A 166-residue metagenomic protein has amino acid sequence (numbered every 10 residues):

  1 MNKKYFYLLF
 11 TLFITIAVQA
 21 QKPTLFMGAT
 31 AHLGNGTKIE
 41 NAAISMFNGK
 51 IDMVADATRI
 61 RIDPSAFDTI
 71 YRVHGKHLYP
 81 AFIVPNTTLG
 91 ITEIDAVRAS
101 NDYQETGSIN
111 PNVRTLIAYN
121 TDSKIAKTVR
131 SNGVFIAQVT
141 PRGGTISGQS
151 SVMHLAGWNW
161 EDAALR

Functional and structural regions predicted by a protein language model:
M1-P23: Bacterial Sec-dependent N-terminal signal peptides
K22-K38: Short N-terminal segments immediately surrounding and downstream of signal-peptide cleavage
T24-F26, D63-L116, S131: Replace "His-x-His-based motif
N35-Y79: Histidine-rich, glycine-flanked metal-binding segment
T37, D56-A57, F82, T92-V97 (+1 more regions): Short, solvent-exposed loop/turn and secondary-structure capping segments
A66, Y119-S123, Q138-V139: N-terminal post-signal-peptidase region of extra-cytosolic proteins
D122-I125, R130: Stable alpha-helical elements in mature extracytoplasmic
R130-R166: Active-site loop-helix segments enriched in His/Asp/Glu that coordinate and activate a nucleophilic water at divalent
